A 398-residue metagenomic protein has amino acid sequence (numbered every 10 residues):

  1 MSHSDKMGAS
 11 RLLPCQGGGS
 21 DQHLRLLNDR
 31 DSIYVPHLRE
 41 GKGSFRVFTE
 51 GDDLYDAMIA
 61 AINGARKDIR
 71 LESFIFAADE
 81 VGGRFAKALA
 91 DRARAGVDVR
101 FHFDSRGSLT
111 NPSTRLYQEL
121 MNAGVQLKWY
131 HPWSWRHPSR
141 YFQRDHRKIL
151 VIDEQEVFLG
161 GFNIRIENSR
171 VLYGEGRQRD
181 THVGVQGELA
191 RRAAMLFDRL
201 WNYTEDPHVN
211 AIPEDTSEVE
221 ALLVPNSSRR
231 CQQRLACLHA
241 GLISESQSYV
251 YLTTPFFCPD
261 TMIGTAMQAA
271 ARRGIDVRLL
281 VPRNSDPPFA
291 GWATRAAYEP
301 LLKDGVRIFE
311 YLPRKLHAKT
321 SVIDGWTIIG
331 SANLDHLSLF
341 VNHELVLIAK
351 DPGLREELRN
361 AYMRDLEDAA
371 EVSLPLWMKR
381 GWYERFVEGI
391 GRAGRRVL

Functional and structural regions predicted by a protein language model:
S2-L398: Charged, low-complexity intrinsically disordered terminal segments
